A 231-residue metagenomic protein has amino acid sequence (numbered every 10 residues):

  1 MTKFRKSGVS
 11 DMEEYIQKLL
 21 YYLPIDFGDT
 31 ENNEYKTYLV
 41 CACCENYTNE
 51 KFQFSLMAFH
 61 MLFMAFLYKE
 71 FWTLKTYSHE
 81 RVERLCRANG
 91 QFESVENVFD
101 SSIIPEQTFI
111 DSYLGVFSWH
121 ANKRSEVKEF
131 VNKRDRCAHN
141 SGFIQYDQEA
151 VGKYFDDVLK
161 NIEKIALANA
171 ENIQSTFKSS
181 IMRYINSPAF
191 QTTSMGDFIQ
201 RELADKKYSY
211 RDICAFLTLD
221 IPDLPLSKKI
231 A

Functional and structural regions predicted by a protein language model:
M1-F54, E171, S175-T176, S180: Charged alpha-helical initiation segments
K6, D11, Y15-L19, E149 (+1 more regions): Polyanionic, low-complexity intrinsically disordered segments
A58-F59: Inward-facing hydrophobic residues that define packing positions of alpha-helical scaffold repeats
L62-F71: Short alpha-helix boundary/capping elements
E70-L74, A138: Short amphipathic alpha-helical interaction/hinge segments
Y77-K133, I162-A166: Flexible secondary-structure boundary motifs
G115-T176: Charge-enriched, short contiguous segments at helix-coil
